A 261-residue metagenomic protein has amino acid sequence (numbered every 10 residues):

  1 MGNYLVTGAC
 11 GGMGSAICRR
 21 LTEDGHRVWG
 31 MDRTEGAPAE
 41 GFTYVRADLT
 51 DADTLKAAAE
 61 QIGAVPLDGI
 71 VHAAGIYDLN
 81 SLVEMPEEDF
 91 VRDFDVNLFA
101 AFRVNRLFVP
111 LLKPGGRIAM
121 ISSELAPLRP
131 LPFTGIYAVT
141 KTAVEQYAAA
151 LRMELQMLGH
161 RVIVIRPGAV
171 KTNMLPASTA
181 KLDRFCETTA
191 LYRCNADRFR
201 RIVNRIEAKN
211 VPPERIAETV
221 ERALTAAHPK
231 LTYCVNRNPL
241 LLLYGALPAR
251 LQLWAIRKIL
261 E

Functional and structural regions predicted by a protein language model:
C10: Conserved glycine-rich cofactor-binding loop
G41-A52: Rossmann-fold cofactor-recognition segment
A73-D78: Conserved NAD(P)H cofactor-binding loop of Rossmann-fold oxidoreductase domains
S81-L82, D89-V91: Substrate-binding pocket helix/loop in short-chain dehydrogenase/reductase
N105, T140-A143: Active-site helix of classical SDR
N105-R106, A149: A short, exposed helix-loop element centered on a Lys and neighboring polar residues
M157-I206: C-terminal beta-strand-loop-alpha-helix "lid" module of Rossmann-like NAD(P)-dependent dehydrogenases
